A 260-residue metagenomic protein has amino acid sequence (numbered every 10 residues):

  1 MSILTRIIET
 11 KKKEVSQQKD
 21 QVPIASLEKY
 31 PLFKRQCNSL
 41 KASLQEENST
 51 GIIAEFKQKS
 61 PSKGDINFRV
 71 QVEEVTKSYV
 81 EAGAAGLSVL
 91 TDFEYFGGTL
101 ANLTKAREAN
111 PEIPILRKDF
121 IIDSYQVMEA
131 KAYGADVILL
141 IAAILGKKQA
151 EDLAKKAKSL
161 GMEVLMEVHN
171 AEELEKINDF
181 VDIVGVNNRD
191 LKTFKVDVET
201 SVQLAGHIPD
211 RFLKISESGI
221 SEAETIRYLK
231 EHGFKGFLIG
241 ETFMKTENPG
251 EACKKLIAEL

Functional and structural regions predicted by a protein language model:
S2-N67: An N-cap/entry alpha-helix motif that binds or orients negatively charged groups
T10, K57-K59, D92, F120 (+5 more regions): Active-site beta-loop-alpha junctions enriched in small/polar residues
G51, F56, K63-L165, E173-K176 (+1 more regions): N-terminal active-site wall of soluble small-molecule enzyme domains
V89, E129-Q149, V186-F194, F234-C253: Glycine-rich phosphate-binding active-site loops on the catalytic face of alpha/beta enzymes
I122-Y133, A171-F180, I220-I239: Catalytic cores of alpha/beta
I183-H232, F237-I239: Catalytic-face loop-and-helix region of soluble metabolic enzyme cores
L204-H207, K245-L260: C-terminal helical cap(s) of enzyme catalytic domains, especially alpha/beta-barrels
